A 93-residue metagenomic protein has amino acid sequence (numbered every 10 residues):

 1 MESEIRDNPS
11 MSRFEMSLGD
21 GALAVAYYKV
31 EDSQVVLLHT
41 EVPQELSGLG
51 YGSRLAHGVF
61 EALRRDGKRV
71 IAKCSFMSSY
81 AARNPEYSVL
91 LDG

Functional and structural regions predicted by a protein language model:
M1-L38: N-terminal first-folded block
V36, E41, I71-A72: Conserved beta-strand segments that form the floor/walls of ligand-binding pockets within enzyme and binding domains
E41-S47: A short, internal acetyl-CoA/4′-phosphopantetheine-binding micro-motif in the GNAT/acyltransferase core
G48-F60: Conserved acetyl-CoA-binding loop-helix of GNAT-fold acetyltransferases
E61-G93: C-terminal structural segments of small proteins and small subunits
